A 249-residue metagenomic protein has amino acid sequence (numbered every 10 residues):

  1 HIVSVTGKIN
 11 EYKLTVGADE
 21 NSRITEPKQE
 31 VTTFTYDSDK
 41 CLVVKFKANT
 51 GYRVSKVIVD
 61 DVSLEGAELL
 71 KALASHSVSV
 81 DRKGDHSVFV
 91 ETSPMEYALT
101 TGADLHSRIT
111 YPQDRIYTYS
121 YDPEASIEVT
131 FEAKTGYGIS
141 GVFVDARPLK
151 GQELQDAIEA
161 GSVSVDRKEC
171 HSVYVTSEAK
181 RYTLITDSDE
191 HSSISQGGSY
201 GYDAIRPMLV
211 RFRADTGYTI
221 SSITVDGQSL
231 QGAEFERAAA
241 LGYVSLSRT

Functional and structural regions predicted by a protein language model:
H1-I2, C41-A74, S126-I158, P207-A240 (+1 more regions): Surface-exposed interfaces of beta-sheet-rich extracellular modules
H1-Y12, K71-L99, Q155-L184, F235-T249: Conserved "repeat-terminator" motif of extracellular CCP/Sushi domains
V3, N21-R53, R82-G84, H106-G138 (+2 more regions): Extracellular modular ligand-binding repeats in secreted and cell-surface proteins
T6-K8, G17, K45-K47, E91 (+5 more regions): Residue-level recognition of well-ordered beta-strand positions that form the cores of beta-sheet-rich folds across
T15-D19, R23-K28, V54-V62, T100-D104 (+5 more regions): Change to "...patches in solvent-exposed regions of secreted, membrane-anchored, or virion-exposed structural
T25, I58, G66, V80 (+12 more regions): Intrinsically disordered, low-complexity serine/threonine-rich segments
E26-Y36, E65-S77, Y111-Y121, G151-V163 (+4 more regions): Short, solvent-exposed S/T- and G/P-enriched segments that are highly enriched in secreted/extracellular and lumenal
